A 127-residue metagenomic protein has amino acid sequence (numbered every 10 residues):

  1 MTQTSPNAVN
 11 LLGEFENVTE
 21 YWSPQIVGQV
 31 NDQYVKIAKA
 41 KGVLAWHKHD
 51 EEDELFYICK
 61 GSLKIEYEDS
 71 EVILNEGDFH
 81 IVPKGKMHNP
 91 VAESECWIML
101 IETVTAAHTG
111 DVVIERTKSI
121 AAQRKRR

Functional and structural regions predicted by a protein language model:
M1-K36, V113-R127: A short, N-terminal "cap"/entry segment at the start of jelly-roll beta-barrel domains of the cupin/DSBH fold
E20-Y21, Y34-D50: Conserved short histidine dyad/triad with adjacent acidic residue
N31, C59-K60, N75-E76, S94: A cytosolic small-molecule/anion-sensing beta-strand core signal
Y34, V43, S62-K64, E71 (+3 more regions): Structural motif
K39-A40, H49-E66, I101-T103: Short, conserved beta-strand element in jelly-roll/cupin
E68-G85: Short acidic-glycine-tyrosine-enriched beta hairpin
K84-I114: Ligand-binding loop in jelly-roll beta-barrel domains
